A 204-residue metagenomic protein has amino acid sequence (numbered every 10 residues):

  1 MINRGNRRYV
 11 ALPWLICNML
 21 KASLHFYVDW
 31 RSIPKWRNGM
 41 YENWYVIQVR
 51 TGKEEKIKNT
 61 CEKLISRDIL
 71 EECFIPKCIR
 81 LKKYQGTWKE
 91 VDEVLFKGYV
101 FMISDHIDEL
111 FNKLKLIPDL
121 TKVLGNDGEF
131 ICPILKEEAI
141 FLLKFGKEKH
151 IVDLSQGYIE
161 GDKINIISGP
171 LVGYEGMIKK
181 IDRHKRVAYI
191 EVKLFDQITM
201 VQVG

Functional and structural regions predicted by a protein language model:
I2-R7: Extreme N-terminal basic, low-complexity initiation segments that serve as generic localization/processing leaders
A22-H25, D29-K163, Y189-G204: Acidic-enriched and Gly/Ser
G169-P170, K193: Short, surface-exposed secondary-structure boundary micro-motifs
M177, K185-E191: Low-complexity, intrinsically disordered Gly/Pro/Thr-rich segments
